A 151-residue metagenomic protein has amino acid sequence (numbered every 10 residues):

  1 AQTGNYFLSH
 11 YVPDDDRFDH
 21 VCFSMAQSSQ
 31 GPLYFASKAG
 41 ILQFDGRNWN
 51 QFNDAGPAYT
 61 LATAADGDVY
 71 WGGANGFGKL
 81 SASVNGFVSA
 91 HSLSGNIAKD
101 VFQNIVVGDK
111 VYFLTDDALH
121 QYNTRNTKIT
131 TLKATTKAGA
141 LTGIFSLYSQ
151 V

Functional and structural regions predicted by a protein language model:
A1-V151: Carboxylate-rich, polar loop motifs that coordinate divalent cations or form catalytic acidic clusters
